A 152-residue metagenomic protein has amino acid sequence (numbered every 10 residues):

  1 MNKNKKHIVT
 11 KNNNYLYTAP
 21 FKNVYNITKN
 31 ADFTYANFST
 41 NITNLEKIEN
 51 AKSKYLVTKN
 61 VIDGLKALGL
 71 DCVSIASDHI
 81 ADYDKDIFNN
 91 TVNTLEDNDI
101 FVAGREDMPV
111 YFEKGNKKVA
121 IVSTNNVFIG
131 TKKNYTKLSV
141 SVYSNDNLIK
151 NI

Functional and structural regions predicted by a protein language model:
M1-I152: Acidic, metal/ion-coordinating pockets
